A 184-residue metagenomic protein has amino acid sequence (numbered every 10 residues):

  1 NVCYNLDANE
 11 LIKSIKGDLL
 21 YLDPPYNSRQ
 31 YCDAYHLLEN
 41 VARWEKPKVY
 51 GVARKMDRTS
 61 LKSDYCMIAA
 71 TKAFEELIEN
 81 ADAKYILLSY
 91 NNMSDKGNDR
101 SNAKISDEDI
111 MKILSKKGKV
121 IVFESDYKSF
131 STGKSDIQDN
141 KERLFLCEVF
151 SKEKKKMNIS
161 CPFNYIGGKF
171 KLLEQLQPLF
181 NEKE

Functional and structural regions predicted by a protein language model:
N1-Y35, K46-D57, M157-C161, G167-E182: SAM-dependent nucleic-acid methyltransferase catalytic core
C3-L6, L61-K72, S101-K104, F163-K171: Conserved phosphate-coordination/catalytic loops
Y21-D23, L87, L146: Structural motif
S28-D82: SAM-dependent methyltransferase catalytic-core segment centered on the flexible catalytic loop and adjoining short
S28-Y31, D95-D99, S131-T132: Short catalytic/ligand-binding loop motif for oxyanion handling, primarily in non-cytosolic enzymes, centered on
S63-G118: Conserved Class I SAM-dependent methyltransferase catalytic core
K104-K154: Class I S-adenosyl-L-methionine
